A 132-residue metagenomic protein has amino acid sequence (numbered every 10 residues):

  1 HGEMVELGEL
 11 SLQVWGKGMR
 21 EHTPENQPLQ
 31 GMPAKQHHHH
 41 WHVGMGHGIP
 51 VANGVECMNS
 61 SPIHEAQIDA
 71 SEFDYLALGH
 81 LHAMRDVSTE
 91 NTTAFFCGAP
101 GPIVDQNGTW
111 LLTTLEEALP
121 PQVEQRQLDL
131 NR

Functional and structural regions predicted by a protein language model:
H1-V104: His/Asp/Glu-rich metal-coordinating catalytic cores of metallo-dependent phosphodiesterases/hydrolases acting on
A99-R132: Acidic, His/Gly-rich catalytic cores of divalent-metal-dependent hydrolytic chemistry
